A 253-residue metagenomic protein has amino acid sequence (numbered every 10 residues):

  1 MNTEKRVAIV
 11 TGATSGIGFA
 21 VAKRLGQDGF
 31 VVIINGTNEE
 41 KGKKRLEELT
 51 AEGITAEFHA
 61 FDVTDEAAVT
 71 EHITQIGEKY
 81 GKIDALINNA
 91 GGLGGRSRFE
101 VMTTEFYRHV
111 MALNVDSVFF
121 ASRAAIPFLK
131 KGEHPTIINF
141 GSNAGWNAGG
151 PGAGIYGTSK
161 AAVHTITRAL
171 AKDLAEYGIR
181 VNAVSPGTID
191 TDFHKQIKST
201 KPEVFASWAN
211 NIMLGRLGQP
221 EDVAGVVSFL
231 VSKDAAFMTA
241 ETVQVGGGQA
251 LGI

Functional and structural regions predicted by a protein language model:
K5-V7, T55, K82-I83, L129-N143 (+2 more regions): Active-site loop of short-chain dehydrogenase/reductase
T14-S15, N38: Conserved glycine-rich cofactor-binding loop
E39-E40, A60-H72, T104, D222: The beta1-alpha1 cofactor-binding region of Rossmann-like NAD(H)/NADP(H)-dependent oxidoreductases
L93-R96, S228, T239-I253: Short C-terminal tail/terminal secondary-structure segment of NAD(P)H-dependent dehydrogenase/reductase domains
S97-F99, F106-H109, V204, W208: Substrate-binding pocket helix/loop in short-chain dehydrogenase/reductase
P127, K172-E176, A236: Alpha-helical segment proximal to the catalytic Tyr-Lys
I138-A162, T167-E176, T188: Catalytic loop of short-chain dehydrogenase/reductase
